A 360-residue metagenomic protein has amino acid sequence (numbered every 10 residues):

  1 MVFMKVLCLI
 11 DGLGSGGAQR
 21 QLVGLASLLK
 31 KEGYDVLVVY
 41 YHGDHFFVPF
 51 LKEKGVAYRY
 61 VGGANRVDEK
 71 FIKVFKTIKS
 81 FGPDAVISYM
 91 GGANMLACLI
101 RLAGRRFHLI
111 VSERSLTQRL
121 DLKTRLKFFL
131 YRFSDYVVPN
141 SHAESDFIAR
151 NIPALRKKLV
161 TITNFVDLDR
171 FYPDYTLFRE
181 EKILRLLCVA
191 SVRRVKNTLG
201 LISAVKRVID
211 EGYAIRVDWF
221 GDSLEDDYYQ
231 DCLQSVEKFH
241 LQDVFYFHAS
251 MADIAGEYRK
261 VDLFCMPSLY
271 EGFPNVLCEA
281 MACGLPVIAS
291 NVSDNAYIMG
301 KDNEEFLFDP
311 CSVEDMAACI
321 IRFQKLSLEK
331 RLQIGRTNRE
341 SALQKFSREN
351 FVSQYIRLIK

Functional and structural regions predicted by a protein language model:
G16-S27, S191-D210, V217, D227-Q230 (+1 more regions): A conserved mid-protein helix/loop that constitutes part of the nucleotide-sugar donor-binding site
V38-H45, V189, R216-Q230: Glycosyltransferase donor-sugar binding loop
R66, D146-R150, T163-K182: Acidic anion/phosphate-binding donor-loop and adjacent secondary structure in glycosyltransferase catalytic cores
S88-M95, E113: Short His-centered aromatic/hydrophobic patch
Q230-A249: Nucleotide-activated donor-binding/catalytic signature segment of Leloir-type glycosyltransferases, i.e., the conserved
S250, L269: Aromatic "clamp/platform" in nucleotide-sugar-dependent glycosyltransferases that forms part of the donor/acceptor
P286-A289: Short hydrophobic beta-strand element within catalytic cores of glycosyltransferases and related nucleotide-activated
K301-V313, R322-L328: Conserved acidic donor-binding segment of nucleotide-sugar-dependent glycosyltransferases
